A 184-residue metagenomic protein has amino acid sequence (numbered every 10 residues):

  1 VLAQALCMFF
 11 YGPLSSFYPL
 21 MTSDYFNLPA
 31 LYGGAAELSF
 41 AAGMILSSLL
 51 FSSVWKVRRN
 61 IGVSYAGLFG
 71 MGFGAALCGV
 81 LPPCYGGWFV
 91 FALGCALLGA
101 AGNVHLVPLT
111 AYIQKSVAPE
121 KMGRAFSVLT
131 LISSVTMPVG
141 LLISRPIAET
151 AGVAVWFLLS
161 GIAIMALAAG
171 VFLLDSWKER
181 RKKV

Functional and structural regions predicted by a protein language model:
V1-G12, A96: Pair of pore-lining "gating" transmembrane helices in MFS-fold secondary transporters
Y18-P19, S23-V184: C-terminal transmembrane bundle of multi-pass solute transporters/carriers
